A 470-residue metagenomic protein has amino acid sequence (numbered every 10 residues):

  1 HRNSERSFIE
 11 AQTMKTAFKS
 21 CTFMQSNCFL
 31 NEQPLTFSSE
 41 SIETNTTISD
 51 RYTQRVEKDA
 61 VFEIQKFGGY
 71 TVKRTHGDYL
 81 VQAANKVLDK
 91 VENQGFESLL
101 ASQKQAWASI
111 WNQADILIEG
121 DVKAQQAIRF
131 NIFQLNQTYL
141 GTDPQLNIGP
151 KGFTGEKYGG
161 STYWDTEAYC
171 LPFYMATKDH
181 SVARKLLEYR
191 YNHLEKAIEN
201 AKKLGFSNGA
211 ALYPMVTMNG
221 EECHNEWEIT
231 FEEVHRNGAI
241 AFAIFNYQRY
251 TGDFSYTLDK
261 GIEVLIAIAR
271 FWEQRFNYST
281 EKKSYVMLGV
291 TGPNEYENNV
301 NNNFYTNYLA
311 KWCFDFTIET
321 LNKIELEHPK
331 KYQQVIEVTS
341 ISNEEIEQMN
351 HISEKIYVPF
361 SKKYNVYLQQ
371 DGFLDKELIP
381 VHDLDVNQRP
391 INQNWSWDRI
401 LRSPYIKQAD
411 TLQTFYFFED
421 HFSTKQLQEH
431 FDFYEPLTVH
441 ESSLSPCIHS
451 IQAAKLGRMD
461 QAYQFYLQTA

Functional and structural regions predicted by a protein language model:
H1-Y158, W395-R399: Acidic/polar, glycine-enriched structural segments that form the non-catalytic walls/loops of the carbohydrate-binding
N112-L117, Q134-Q137, A168-H180, E228 (+6 more regions): Well-ordered alpha-helical scaffold segments within catalytic/enzyme domains
G120, T154-W164, H224-N237, N294-T306 (+3 more regions): Solvent-exposed loop and edge beta-strand segments that line ligand/cofactor-binding and catalytic clefts
F130-Q137, Y189-K196, E263-R275, W312 (+3 more regions): Alpha-helical scaffold segments in carbohydrate-active enzymes
Y139-T154, H180-F242, Q248, S255-D259 (+3 more regions): Helix-terminus loop motifs that line ligand-binding clefts
G149-S161, L204-T230, S284-N303, Q370-F373 (+2 more regions): Carbohydrate-binding/catalytic loop surfaces
T162-A168, P172-Y191, N322, V335-A470: Active-site core of glycosidic bond-cleaving carbohydrate-active enzymes
E221, F271-I341: Acidic/histidine-rich catalytic neighborhood
